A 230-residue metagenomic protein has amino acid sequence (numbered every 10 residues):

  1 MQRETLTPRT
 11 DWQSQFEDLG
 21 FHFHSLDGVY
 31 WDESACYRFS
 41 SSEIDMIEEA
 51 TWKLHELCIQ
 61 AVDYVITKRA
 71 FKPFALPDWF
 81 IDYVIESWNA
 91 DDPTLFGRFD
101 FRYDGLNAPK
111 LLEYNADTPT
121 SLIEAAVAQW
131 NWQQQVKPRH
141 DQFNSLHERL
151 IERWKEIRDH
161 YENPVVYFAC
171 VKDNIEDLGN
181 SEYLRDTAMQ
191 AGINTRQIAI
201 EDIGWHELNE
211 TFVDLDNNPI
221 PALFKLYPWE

Functional and structural regions predicted by a protein language model:
M1-E230: Preference for protein termini
